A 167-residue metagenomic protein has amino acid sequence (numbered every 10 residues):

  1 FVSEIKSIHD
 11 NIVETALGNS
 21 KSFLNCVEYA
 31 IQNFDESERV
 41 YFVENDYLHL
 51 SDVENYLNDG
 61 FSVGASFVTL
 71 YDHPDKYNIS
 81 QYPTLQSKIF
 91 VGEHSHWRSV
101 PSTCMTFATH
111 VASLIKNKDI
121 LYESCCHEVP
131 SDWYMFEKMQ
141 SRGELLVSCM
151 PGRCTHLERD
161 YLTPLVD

Functional and structural regions predicted by a protein language model:
F1-E38: Active-site-proximal specificity loops/subdomain of glycosyltransferases
F1-E4, N25-C26, S51-N55, I79-Y82 (+3 more regions): A short acidic (Asp/Glu
H9-N11, W97, F107, C126-E128 (+1 more regions): A short alpha-helical cap/connector motif
F34, L48-L121: Conserved catalytic core of nucleotide-sugar-dependent glycosyltransferases
E36-R39, G64, G143-L145: Short coil/turn segments at beta-strand junctions that form active-site/ligand-binding loops
S37-L48: Short beta-strand-to-loop acidic/aromatic patch adjacent to the donor-nucleotide binding site
Y41, V68, V147-C149: Hydrophobic/aromatic beta-strand patches that form the interior of the parallel beta-sheet core in alpha/beta enzyme
V111-A112, K116-D167: C-terminal catalytic/acceptor-binding lobe
